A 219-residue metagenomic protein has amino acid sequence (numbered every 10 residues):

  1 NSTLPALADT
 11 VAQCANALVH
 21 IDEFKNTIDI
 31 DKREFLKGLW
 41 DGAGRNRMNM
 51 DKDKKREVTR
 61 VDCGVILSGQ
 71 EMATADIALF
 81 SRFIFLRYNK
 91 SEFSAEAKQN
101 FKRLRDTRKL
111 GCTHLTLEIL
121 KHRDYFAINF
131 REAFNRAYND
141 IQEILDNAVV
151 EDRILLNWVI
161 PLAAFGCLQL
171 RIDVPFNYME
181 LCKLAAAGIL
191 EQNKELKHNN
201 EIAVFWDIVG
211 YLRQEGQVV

Functional and structural regions predicted by a protein language model:
N1-K121: Conserved NTP-binding/hydrolysis core of motor NTPases
I21-I28, K55, I119, R123-F126 (+4 more regions): Generic alpha-helical structural element
L86, T107-V150: Amphipathic alpha-helical segments of the small helical/lid subdomains adjacent to P-loop NTPase cores
E132-V219: DNA transaction DNA-binding modules
